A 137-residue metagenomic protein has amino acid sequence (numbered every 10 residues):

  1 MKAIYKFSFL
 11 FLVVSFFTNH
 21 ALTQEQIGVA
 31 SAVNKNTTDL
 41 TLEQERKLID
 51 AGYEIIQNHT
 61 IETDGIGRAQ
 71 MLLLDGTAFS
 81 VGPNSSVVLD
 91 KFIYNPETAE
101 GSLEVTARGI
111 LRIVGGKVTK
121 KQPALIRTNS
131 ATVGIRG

Functional and structural regions predicted by a protein language model:
M1-S8: Bacterial N-terminal signal peptides that target proteins for export
L10-F11, A21-L22: Cleavable N-terminal signal peptides
T23-G137: Flexible, surface-exposed loop/linker segments and immediately adjacent secondary-structure boundaries
